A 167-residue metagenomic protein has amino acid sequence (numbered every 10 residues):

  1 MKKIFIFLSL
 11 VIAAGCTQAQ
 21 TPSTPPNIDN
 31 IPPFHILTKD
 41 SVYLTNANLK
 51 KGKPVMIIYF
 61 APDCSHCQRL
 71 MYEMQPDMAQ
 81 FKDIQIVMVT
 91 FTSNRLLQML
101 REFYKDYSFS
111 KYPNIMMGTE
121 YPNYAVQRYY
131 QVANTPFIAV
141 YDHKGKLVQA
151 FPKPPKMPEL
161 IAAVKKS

Functional and structural regions predicted by a protein language model:
M1-S23, S167: Bacterial Sec-dependent N-terminal signal peptides
T17-A47: N-terminal "domain-start" segment that seeds a small globular fold
N30, K53, A133-T135: Short, small/polar residue-rich loop motifs at catalytic or cofactor-binding pockets
N46-Q68, M74: Short active-site neighborhood of thiol/selenol oxidoreductases, capturing the structured segment around
Q68-Y107, N123-V126: Structural microenvironment flanking redox-active thiols in thiol-disulfide oxidoreductases
Y104-T135: Short, internal strand/loop/helix patches that form the active-site neighborhood or redox-interaction surface
N134-T135, V140-S167: Thiol-/selenol-based redox modules, centered on thioredoxin-like and closely related oxidoreductase domains
